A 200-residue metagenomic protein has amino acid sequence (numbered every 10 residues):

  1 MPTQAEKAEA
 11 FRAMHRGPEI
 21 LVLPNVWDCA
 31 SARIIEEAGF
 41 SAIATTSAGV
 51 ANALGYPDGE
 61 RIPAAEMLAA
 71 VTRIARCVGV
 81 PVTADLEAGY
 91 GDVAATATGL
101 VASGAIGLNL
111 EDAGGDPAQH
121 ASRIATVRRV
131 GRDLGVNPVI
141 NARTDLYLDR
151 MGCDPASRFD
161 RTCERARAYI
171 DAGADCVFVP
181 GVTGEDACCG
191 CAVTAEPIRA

Functional and structural regions predicted by a protein language model:
P2-R199: Alpha/beta enzyme core
